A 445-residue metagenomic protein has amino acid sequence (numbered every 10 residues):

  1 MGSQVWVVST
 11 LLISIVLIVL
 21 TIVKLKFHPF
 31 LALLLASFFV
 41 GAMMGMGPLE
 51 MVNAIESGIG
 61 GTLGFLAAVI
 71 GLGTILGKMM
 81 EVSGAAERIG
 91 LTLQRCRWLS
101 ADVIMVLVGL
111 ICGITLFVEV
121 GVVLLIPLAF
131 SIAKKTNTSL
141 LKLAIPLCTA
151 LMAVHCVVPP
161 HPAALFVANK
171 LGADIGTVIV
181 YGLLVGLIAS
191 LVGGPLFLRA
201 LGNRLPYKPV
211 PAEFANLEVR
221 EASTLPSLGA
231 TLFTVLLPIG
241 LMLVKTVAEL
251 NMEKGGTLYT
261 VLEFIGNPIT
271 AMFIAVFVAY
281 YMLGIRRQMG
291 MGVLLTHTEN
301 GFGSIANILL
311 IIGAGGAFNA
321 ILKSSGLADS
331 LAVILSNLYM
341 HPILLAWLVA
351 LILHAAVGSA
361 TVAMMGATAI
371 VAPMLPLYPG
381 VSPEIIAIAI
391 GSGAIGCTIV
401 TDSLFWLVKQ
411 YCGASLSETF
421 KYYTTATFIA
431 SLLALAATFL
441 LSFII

Functional and structural regions predicted by a protein language model:
G2-L11, T62-G71, F117-G121, L184-L187 (+3 more regions): Structural signature of hydrophobic alpha-helical transmembrane segments
G2-V5, V180-T296: Long, contiguous bundles of hydrophobic transmembrane helices that form the permeation core of multi-pass
V7-V19, K26-M46, A67-L72, A230-L243 (+2 more regions): Hydrophobic mid-bilayer segments of alpha-helices in multi-pass membrane transport proteins, especially secondary
V8-I13, L31-L34, A67, D102-L107 (+11 more regions): Hydrophobic alpha-helical transmembrane segments
P48-K135, Q288-L375: Membrane-embedded alpha-helical segments and adjacent helix-loop junctions characteristic of multi-pass solute
L99-I114, N137-C156, D174-L187, P342-H354 (+1 more regions): Alpha-helical transmembrane segments of multi-pass membrane proteins
S131-I239, F405-L441: Membrane-core helix-loop-helix motifs of multi-pass transport proteins
G186, P342-I445: C-terminal transmembrane helix pair
